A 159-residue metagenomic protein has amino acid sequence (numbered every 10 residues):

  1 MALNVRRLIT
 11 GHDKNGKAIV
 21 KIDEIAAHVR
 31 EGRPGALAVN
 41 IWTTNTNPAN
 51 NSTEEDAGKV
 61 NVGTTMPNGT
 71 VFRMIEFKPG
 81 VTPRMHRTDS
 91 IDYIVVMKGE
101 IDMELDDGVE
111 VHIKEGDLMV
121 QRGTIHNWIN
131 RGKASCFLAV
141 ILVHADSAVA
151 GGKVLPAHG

Functional and structural regions predicted by a protein language model:
M1-N50: N-terminal leader/capping segments at the start of a protein or of a new domain
I25-A27, E54-G58, T70-D89, R122-I125 (+1 more regions): Conserved short histidine dyad/triad with adjacent acidic residue
P83-M85, M103-E104, H112, H126-G132: Short beta-strand His + acidic residue motifs that chelate non-heme Fe in jelly-roll/DSBH and cupin folds
D89-D107: Glycine- and acidic-residue-biased ligand/ion/polar-headgroup-sensing regions
D92-Y93, L118-N127, K133-A150: A short hydrophobic beta-strand segment most commonly corresponding to one strand of the jelly-roll/cupin
D107-G123: Short acidic-glycine-tyrosine-enriched beta hairpin
